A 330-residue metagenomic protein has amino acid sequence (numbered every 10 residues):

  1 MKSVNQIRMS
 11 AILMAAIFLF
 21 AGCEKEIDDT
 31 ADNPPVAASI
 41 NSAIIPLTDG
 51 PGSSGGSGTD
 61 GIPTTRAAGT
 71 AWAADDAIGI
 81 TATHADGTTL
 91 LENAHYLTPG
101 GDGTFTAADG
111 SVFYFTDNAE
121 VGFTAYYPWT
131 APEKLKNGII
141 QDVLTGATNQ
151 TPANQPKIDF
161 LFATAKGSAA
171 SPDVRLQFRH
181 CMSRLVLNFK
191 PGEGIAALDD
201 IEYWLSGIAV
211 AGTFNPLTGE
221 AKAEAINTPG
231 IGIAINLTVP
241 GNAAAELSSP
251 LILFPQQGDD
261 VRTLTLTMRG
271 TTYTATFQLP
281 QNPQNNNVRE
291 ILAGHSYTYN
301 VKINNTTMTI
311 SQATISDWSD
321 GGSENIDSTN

Functional and structural regions predicted by a protein language model:
K2-L13, L19-N330: Sec-type signal peptide cleavage vicinity
